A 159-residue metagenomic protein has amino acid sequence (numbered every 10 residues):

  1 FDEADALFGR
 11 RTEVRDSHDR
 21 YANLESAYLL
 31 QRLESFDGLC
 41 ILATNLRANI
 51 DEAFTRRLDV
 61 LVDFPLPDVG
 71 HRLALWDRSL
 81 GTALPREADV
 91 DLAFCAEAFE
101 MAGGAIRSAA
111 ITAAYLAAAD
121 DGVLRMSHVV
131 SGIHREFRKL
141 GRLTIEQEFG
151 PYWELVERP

Functional and structural regions predicted by a protein language model:
F1-C95: Walker A/P-loop NTP-binding motif of AAA+ ATPase domains
E13, E52-V60, G81, F99-G103 (+3 more regions): Short amphipathic alpha-helical patches
E13, P67, P85, A119-V123 (+3 more regions): Charged, solvent-exposed alpha-helical segments that act as regulatory interaction surfaces
R20-S35, L66-V69, R107-D120, T144-E154: Short, Lys/Arg-enriched charge-dense amphipathic segments
I41, I50, L84, I106 (+4 more regions): Weak global preference for isoleucine
V62, D77, L84-H134: Conserved AAA+ ATPase small/helical "lid" subdomain
V123-P159: C-terminal engagement/docking regions of AAA+ P-loop ATPases
